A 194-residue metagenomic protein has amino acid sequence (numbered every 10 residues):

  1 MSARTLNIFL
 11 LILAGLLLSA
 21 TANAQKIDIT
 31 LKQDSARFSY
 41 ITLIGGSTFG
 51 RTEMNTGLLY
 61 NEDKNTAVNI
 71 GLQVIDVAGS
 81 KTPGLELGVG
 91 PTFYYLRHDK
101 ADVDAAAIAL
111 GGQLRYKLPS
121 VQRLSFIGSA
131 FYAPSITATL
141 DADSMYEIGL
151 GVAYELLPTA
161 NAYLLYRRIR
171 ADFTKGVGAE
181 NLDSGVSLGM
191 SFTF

Functional and structural regions predicted by a protein language model:
M1-K26: Cleavable N-terminal export/targeting peptides
T21-I75: Short glycine/proline- and aromatic-enriched beta-strand/turn motifs that initiate or cap beta-hairpins
I29-Q33, M54-Y60, L72, V89-Y95 (+2 more regions): Transmembrane beta-barrel strands of outer-membrane/channel proteins
L31-Q33, F49, N61-A67, T82-G84 (+3 more regions): Transmembrane beta-barrel outer-membrane domains
T42-I44, V74-G79, F93, L114-L118 (+2 more regions): Residue-level signature of outer-membrane beta-barrel architecture
G46-M54, A78-L87, S120-F126, Y154 (+1 more regions): Repeated loop/turn-to-beta-strand initiation elements of outer-membrane beta-barrel proteins
G57-N65, V77-G79, Y94-K100, F131-T139 (+1 more regions): Sequence/structural signature of outer-membrane beta-barrel proteins
I70, Y154, N181-F194: Outer-membrane beta-barrel "beta-signal"
